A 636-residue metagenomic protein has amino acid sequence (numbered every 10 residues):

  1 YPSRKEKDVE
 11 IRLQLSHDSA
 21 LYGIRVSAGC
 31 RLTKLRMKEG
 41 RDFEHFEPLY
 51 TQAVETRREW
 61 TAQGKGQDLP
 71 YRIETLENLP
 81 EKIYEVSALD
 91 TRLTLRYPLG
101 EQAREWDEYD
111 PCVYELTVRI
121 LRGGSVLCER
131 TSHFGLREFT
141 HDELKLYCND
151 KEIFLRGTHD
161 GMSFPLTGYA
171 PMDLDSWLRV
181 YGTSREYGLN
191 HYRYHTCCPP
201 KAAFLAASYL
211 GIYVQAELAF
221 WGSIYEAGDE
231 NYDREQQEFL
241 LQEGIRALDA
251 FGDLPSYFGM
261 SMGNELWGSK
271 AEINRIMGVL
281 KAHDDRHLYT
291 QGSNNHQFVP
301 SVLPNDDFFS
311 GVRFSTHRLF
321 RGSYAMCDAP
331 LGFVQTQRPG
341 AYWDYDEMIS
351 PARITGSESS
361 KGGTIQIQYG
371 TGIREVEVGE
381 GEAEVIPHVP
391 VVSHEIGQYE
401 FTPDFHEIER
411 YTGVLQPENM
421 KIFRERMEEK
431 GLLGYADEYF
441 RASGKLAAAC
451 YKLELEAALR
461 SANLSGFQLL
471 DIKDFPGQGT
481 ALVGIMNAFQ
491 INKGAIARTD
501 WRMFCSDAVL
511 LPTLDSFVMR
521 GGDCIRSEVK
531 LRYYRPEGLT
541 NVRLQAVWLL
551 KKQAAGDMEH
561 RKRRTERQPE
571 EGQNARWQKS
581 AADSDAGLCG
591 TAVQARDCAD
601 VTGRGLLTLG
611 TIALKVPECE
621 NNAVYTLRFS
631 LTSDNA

Functional and structural regions predicted by a protein language model:
Y1-Y194, A206-A207, F258, A282 (+6 more regions): Secreted/periplasmic carbohydrate-active enzymes, especially glycoside hydrolases
H191-N487: Substrate-binding/catalytic cleft of secreted carbohydrate-active enzymes, primarily glycoside hydrolases
